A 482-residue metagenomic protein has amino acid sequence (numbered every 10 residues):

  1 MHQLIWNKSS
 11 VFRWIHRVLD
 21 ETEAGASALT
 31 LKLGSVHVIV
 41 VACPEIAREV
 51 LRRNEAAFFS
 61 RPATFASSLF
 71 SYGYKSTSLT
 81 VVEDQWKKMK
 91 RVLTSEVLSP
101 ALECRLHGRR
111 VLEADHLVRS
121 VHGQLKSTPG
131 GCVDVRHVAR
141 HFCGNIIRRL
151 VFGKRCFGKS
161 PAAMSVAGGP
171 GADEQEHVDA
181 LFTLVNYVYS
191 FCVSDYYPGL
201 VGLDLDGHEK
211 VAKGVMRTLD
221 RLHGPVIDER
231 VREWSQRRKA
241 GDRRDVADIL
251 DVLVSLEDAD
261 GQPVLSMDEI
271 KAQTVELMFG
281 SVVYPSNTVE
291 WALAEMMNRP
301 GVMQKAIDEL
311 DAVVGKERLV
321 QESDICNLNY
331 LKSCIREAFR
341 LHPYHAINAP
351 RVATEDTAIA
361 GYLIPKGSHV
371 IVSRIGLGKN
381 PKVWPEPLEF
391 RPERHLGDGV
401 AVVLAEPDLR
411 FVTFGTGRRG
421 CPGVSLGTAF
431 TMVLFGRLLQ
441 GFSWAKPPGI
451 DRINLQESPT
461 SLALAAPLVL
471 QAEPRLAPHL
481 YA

Functional and structural regions predicted by a protein language model:
M1-Y74, D84, K88, V111-R119 (+2 more regions): N-terminal membrane-proximal hinge/A-helix region immediately C-terminal to the signal-anchor transmembrane segment
H2-L29, R221, P300, L319-G361 (+1 more regions): Conserved cytochrome P450 K-helix E-x-x-R motif and the immediately C-terminal K′/meander segment
K32-V38, A101-L112, G123-R149, G158-D179 (+8 more regions): Cytochrome P450
V40, P62-T94, L102-E113, K154-S160 (+3 more regions): Cytochrome P450
L98, L102, N186-C192, V211-V289 (+4 more regions): Conserved cytochrome P450 catalytic core segment spanning the I/J/K helices
A114, D311-V313, E317, E406-R410 (+1 more regions): Cytochrome P450 proximal C-terminal region
Y284-V302, I307-E309, S425-G441: Cytochrome P450 catalytic-core helices
V372-V402: Conserved cytochrome P450 K-helix/beta-meander segment immediately N-terminal to the heme-binding cysteine loop
